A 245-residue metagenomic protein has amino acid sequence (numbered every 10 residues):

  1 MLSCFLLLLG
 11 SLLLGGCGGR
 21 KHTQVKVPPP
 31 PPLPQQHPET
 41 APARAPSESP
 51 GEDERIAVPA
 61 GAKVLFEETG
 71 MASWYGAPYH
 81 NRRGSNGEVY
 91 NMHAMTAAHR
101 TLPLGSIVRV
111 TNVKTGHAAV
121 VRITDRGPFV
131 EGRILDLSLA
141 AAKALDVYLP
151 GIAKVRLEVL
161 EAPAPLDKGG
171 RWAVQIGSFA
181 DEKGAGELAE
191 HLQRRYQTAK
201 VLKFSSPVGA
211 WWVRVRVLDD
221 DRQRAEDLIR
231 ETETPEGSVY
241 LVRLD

Functional and structural regions predicted by a protein language model:
M1-G15: Sec-dependent bacterial lipoprotein signal peptides
L8, Q175-I176, R216: Short N-terminal micro-motifs specific to bacterial/archaeal maturation and metal-cluster initiation sites
C17-A173, G177-G186, E231, R243-D245: Secreted/periplasmic proteins
D181-D245: Extracytoplasmic
